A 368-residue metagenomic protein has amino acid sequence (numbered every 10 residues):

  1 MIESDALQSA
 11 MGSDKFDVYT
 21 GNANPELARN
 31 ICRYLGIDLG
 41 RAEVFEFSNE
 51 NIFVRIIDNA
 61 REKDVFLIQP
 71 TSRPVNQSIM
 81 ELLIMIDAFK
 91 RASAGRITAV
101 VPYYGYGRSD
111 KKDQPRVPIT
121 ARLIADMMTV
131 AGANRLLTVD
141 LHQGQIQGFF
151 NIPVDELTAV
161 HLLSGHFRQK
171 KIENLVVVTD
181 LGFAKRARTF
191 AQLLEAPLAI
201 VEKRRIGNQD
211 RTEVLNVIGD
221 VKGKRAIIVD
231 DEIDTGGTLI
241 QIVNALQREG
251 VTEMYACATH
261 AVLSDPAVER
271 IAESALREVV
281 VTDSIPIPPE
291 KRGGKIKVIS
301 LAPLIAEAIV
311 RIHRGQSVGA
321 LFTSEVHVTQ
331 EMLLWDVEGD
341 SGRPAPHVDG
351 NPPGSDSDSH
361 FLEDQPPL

Functional and structural regions predicted by a protein language model:
M1-L368: PRPP-associated nucleotide enzymes
